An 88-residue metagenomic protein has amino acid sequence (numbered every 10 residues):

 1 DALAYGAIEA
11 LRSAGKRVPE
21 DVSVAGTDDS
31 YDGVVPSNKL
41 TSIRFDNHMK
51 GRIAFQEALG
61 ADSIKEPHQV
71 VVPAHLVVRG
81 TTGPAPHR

Functional and structural regions predicted by a protein language model:
A2-R88: Flexible loop/turn connectors
